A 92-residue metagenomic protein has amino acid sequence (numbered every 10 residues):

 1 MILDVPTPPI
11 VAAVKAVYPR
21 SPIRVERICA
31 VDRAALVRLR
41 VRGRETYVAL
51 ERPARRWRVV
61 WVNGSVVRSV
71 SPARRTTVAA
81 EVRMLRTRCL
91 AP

Functional and structural regions predicted by a protein language model:
M1, I28-A30, R88-L90: Sequence contexts marking disulfide-bonded cysteines in secreted/extracellular proteins
M1-R24: Short, non-transmembrane alpha-helical segments in secretory-pathway proteins
V5-P8, R40-R42, W61-V67: Secondary-structure transition/turn motif
V5-P8, S21, R52, S71 (+1 more regions): Intrinsic-disorder/low-complexity coil detector
V17-R56: Mature extracytoplasmic domains of secretory-pathway proteins
A49-V70: Short beta-strand edge/turn micro-motifs at domain boundaries
G64-P92: C-terminal partner/receptor-binding element of secreted or periplasmic proteins
